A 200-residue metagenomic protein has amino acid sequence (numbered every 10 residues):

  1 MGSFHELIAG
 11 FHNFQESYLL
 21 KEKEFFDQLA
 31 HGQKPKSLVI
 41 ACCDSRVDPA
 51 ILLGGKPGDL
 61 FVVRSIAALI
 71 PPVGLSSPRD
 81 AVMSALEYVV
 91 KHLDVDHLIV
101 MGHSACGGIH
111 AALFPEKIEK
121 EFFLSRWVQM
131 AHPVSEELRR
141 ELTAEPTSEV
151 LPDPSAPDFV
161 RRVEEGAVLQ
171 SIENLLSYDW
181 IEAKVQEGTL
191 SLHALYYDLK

Functional and structural regions predicted by a protein language model:
M1-P35, A68-D96, G107-K200: Divalent-metal-activated hydrolytic enzyme cores
F11, V39, V63, V100 (+1 more regions): Divalent metal-coordination and catalytic microenvironments
D27-G32, S37, A41, I51-G55: Short secondary-structure boundary/capping segments within folded domains
S37-R46, K200: Short, charged low-complexity intrinsically disordered segments located at boundaries of structured domains
D44-R46, H103-G108: Gly/Ser/Thr-rich loops at beta-strand to alpha-helix junctions that form or flank small-molecule/cofactor-binding
R46-L69: Catalytic core of membrane glycerolipid acyltransferases/transacylases, capturing the structured, soluble-facing
H97-H103: Acidic beta-strand-to-loop metal/phosphate-binding motif
